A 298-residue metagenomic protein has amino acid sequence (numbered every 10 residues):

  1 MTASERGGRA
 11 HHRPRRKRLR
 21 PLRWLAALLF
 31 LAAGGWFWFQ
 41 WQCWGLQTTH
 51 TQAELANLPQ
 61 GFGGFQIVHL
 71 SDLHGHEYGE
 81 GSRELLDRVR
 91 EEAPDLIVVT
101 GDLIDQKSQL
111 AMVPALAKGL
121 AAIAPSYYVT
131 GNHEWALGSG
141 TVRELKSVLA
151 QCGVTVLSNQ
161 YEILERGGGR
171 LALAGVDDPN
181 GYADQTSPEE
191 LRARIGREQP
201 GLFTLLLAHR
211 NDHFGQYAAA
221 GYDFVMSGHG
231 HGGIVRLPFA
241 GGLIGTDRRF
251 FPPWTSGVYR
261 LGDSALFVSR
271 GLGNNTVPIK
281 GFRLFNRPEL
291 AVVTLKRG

Functional and structural regions predicted by a protein language model:
M1-G61: N-terminal membrane-anchoring alpha-helices
A3-P14, P21-L25, A218, R270-G298: A short C-terminal boundary segment appended to hydrolase-like catalytic domains
Q40-Q42, I67-R83, L103-A111, E134-R143 (+3 more regions): Acidic/histidine-rich helix-loop elements that form or flank divalent-metal/phosphate-binding sites at the catalytic
E54-V68, V154-T155, Y161-A174, Q199-P200 (+2 more regions): Beta-strand-turn-beta hairpins that frame and shape the catalytic cleft of phosphate-ester-processing enzymes
G61-L157: Membrane-embedded segments
L70-G75, G101-L103, N132-E134, Q160-Y161 (+4 more regions): Active-site metal-binding loops of divalent metal-dependent hydrolases
R143-V154, Y161, R166-L207, F214-G215 (+1 more regions): Binuclear metal-dependent hydrolase catalytic cores centered on His/Asp/Glu-rich metal-binding motifs
N211-A291: Conserved beta-sheet core of the metallophosphoesterase superfamily
